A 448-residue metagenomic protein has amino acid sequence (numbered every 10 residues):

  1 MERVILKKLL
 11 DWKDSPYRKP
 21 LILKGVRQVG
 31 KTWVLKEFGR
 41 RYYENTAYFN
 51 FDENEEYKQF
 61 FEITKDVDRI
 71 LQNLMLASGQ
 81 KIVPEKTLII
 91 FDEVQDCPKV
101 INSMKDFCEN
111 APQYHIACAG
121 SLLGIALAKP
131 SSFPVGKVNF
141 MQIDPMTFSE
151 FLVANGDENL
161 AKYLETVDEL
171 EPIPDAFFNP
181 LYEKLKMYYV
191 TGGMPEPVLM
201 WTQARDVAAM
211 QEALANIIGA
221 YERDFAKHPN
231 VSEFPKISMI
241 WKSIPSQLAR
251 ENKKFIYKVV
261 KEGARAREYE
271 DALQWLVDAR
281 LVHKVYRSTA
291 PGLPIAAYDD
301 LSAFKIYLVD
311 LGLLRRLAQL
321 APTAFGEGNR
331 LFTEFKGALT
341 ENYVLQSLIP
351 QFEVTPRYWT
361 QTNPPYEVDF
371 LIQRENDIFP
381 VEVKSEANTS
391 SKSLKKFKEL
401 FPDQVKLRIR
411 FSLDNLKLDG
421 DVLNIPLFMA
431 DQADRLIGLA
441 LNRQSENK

Functional and structural regions predicted by a protein language model:
M1-P16: Pre-Walker A adenine-sensing motif
L23: Hydrophobic anchor at the beta1->P-loop junction of P-loop NTPases
K31: Conserved lysine of the Walker
V34, F38: Hydrophobic positions on the alpha1 helix immediately C-terminal to the Walker A/P-loop
E53-P84: Short glycine-rich substrate-engagement loop in P-loop NTPases that contacts/grips substrate
I90, H115-S121, Q142: Structural recognition of the conserved hydrophobic beta-strand(s) that form the central parallel beta-sheet of P-loop
L127-A249: Interdomain motor-coupling "hinge/lid" segment immediately C-terminal to the ATP-binding subdomain of NTP-driven enzymes
M194, L199-E367, L371-E375: Accessory nucleic acid-recognition modules appended to NTPase machines
